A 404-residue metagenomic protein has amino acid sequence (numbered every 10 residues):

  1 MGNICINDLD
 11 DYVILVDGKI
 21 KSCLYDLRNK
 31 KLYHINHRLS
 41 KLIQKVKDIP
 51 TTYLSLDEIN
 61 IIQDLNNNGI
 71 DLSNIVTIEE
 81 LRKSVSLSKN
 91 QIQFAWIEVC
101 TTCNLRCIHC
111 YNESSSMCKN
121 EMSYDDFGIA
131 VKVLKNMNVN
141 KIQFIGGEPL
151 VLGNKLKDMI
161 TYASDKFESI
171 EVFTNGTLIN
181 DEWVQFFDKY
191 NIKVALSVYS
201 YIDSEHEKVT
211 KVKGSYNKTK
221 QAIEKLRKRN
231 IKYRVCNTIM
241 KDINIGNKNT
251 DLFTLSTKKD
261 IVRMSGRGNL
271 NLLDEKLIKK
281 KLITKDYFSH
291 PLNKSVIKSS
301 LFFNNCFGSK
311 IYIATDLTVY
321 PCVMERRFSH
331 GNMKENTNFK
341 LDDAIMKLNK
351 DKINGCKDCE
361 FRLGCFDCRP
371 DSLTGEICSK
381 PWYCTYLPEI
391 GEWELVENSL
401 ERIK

Functional and structural regions predicted by a protein language model:
M1-K45: Acidic, low-complexity/disordered tracts enriched in E/D and polar residues
G2-I4, Y12-D17, D188-Y320, M324-H330: Radical SAM enzyme [4Fe-4S]-AdoMet core and its adjacent flexible, acidic and glycine-rich loops/tails across
L42, V46-D57: Short acidic, hydrophobic short linear motifs in intrinsically disordered regions
L56-D57, D64, N68-Q185, K189-K193: Conserved alpha-helical substructure of the radical SAM core
L56-E79, L301-F303, F307-D342: A broadly conserved sequence feature marking short terminus-proximal activation segments in nucleic acid-centric
W96, C100, N104, F303 (+2 more regions): Residues immediately within or flanking Cys/His clusters that coordinate Zn2+ in small zinc-binding modules
S114-C118, E207-G214, T374-G375: Short glycine-enriched, charge-decorated loop/helix-capping segments at active-site entrances that position
M324-K404: Flexible mid-to-C-terminal extensions adjoining Fe-S/redox cofactors in radical SAM and related proteins
